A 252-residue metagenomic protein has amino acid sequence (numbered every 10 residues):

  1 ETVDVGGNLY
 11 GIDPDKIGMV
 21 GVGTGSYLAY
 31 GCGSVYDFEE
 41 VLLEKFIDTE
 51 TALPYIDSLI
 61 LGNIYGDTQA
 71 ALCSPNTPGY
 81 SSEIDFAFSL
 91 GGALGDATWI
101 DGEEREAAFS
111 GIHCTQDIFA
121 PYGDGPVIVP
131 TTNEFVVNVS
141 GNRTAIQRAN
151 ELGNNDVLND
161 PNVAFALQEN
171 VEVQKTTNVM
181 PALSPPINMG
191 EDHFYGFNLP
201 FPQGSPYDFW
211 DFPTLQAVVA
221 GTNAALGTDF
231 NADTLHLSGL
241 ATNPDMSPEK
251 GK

Functional and structural regions predicted by a protein language model:
E1-G23, F38-L43, Y55: Gly/Ser-rich "nucleophile elbow"/oxyanion-hole loop immediately N-terminal to the catalytic nucleophile in hydrolases
D4, S26-E40, I100: Short glycine-enriched nucleophile-adjacent loop and the immediately C-terminal alpha-helix near the catalytic center
G23-T24, H113: Short, small-residue-rich loop/turn micro-motifs
Y36-F38, G111-I112, Q116-A120, F194 (+1 more regions): Short, solvent-exposed beta-strand-terminating loops
V41-L72, D208-F230: Mixed-charge, low-complexity intrinsically disordered segments
E50-N162, A166: The feature captures the conserved acid-bearing segment of alpha/beta-hydrolase catalytic domains
N150-K252: C-terminal catalytic histidine-bearing segment of alpha/beta-hydrolase fold enzymes
